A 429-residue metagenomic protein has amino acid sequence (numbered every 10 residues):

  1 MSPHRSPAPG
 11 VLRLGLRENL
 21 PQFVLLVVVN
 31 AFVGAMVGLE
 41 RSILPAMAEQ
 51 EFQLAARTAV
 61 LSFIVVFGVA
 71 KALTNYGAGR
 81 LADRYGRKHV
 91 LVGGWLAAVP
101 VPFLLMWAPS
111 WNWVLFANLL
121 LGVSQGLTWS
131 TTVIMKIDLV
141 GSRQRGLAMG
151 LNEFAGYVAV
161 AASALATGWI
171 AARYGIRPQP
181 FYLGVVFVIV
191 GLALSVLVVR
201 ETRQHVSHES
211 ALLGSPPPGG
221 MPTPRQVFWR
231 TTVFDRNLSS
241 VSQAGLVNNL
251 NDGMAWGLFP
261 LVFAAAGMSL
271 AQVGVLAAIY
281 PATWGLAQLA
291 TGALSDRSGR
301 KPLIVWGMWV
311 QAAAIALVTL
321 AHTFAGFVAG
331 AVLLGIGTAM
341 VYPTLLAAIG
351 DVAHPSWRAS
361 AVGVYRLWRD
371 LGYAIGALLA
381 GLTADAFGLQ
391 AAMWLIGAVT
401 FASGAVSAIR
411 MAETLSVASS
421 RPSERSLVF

Functional and structural regions predicted by a protein language model:
S2-L20, R203-V241, E424-F429: Juxtamembrane intracellular "pre-TM" segments in multi-pass secondary transporters
R17-G68, N237-S240, A244, N248-A266: Helix-loop boundary and gating motifs at the non-cytosolic
G68-Y76, A161, P281-L289, Y373-A374: Residue-level signature of mid-helix packing/kink "hotspots" within the transmembrane helices of 12-pass Major
T74-G86, A171, A287-G299, A384: Helix-to-loop junctions at the C-terminal end of transmembrane segments in multipass secondary transporters
L96-P109, V310-H322: C-terminal ends and interior cores of transmembrane alpha-helices in multi-pass membrane transporters/permeases
L119-Y157, A347-A348: Cytoplasmic helix-loop-helix junction between adjacent transmembrane helices in 12-TM secondary transporters
Q179-V196, M393-A408: Symmetry-related core transmembrane helices of the 12-TM Major Facilitator Superfamily/SLC fold
